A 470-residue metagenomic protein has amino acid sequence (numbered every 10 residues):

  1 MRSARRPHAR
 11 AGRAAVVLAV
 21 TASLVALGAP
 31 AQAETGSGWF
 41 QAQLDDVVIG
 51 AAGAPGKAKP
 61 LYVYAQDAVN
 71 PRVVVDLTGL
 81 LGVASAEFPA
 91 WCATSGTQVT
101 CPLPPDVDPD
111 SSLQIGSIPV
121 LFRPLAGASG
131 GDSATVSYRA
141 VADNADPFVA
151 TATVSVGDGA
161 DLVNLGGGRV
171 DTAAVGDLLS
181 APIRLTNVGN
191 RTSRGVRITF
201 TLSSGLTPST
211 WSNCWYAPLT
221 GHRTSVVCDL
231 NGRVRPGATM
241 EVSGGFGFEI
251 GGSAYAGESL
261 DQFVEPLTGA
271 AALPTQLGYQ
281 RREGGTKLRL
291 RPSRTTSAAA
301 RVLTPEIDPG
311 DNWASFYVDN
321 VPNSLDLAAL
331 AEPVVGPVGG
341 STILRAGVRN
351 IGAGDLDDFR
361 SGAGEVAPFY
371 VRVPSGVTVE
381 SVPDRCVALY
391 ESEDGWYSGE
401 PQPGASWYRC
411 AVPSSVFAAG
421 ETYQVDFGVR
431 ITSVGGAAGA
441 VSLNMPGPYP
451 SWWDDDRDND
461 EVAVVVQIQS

Functional and structural regions predicted by a protein language model:
M1-T35: Secretory targeting and sorting signals
E34-W39, V136-V163, V264-D326, L443-S470: Extracellular/luminal low-complexity Ser/Thr/Pro-rich, glycosylation-prone repeat/linker regions
T35-S37, A68-D108, A152, G157 (+2 more regions): A surface/secretory-pathway sequence property marking extracellular, secreted, or lumenal proteins enriched
A42-V48, F88, L165-V170, C214-W215 (+4 more regions): Surface-exposed, proline-enriched loop/turn segments that connect beta strands in immunoglobulin-like
A42-V69, G168-R194, A331-E365: Short beta-strand elements of extracellular/lumenal beta-sandwich folds
L61-A65, F122-P124, A140, R184-N187 (+4 more regions): Hydrophobic beta-strand positions in extracellular immunoglobulin-like domains
P105-G130, N231-P274, R409-G439: Low-complexity, intrinsically disordered segments enriched in Ser/Thr together with acidic residues
D229-S361, V366: Acidic, serine/threonine- and glycine-rich low-complexity intrinsically disordered segments that serve as flexible
